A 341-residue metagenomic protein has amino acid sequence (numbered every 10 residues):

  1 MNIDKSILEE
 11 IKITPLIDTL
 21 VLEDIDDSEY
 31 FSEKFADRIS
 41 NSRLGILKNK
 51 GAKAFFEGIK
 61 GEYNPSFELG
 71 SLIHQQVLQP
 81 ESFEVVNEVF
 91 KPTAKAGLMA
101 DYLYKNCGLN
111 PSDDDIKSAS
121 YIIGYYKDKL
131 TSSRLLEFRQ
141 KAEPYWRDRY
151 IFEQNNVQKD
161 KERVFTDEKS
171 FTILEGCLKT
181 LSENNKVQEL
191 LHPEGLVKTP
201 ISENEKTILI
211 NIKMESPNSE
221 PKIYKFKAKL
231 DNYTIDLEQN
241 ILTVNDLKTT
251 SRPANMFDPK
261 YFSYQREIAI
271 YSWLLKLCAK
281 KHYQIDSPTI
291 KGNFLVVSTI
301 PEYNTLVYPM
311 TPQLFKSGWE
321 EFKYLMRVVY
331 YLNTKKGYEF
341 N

Functional and structural regions predicted by a protein language model:
N2-I11, P111-A119, I123, R134 (+2 more regions): Metal-dependent nuclease catalytic regions and adjoining charged, substrate-binding loops involved in nucleic-acid end
N2-K227: Metal-dependent nuclease catalytic cores that hydrolyze phosphodiester bonds in DNA/RNA, characterized by
A52-A54, K248-P253, I300-N304: Short acidic (Asp/Glu) and glycine-rich catalytic loops that position anionic groups and cofactors
G70, T243, N293-L295: A structural signal for isolated positions on well-ordered beta-strands in alpha/beta enzyme cores
L72, R266-L274: Short amphipathic alpha-helical face segments that pack within enzyme cores and frequently flank/anchor catalytic
V77-S82, T234, T249-R252, K276-K280: Hydrophobic/aromatic-lined pockets within catalytic cores
L196, T234-L242, K276-P288: Secondary-structure boundary elements
K198-Q265: Non-catalytic protein-protein interaction segments used by genome-maintenance enzymes to assemble and couple activities
